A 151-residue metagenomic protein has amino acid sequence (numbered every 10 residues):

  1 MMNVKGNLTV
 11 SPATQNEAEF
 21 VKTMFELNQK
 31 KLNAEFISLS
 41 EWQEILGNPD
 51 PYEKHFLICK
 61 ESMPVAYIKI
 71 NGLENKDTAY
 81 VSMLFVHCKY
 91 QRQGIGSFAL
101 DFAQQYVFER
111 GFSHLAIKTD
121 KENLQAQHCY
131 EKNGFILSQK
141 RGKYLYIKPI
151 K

Functional and structural regions predicted by a protein language model:
M2-N3, K143-K151: Terminal substrate-recognition subdomain of acyl/acetyltransferases
V4-L8, P12-M83, H87-K89, L100-F102 (+2 more regions): Acetyl-CoA-dependent GNAT
E41, E74, N123-L124, Y146-I147: Short secondary-structure capping/turn micro-motifs that flank functional sites
V86, T119, K148-I150: Hydrophobic residues in beta-strands and at strand termini
R92-S97: Glycine-rich acyl-CoA binding loop
V107-K118: Conserved GNAT acetyl-CoA-binding A-motif
I117-Q127, Y144-L145: Conserved beta-strand-loop-alpha-helix junction that forms the acyl-donor binding cleft
Y130, F135: Conserved active-site tyrosine of GNAT-family acetyltransferases
